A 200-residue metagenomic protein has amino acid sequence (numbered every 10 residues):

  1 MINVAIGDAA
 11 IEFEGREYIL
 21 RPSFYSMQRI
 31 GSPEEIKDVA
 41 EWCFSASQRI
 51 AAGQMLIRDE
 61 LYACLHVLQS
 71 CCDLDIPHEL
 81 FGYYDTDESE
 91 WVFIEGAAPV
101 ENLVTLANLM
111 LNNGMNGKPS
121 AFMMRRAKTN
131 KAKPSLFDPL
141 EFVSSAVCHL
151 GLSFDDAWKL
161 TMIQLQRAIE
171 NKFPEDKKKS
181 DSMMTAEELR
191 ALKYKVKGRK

Functional and structural regions predicted by a protein language model:
M1-K200: Charged interaction scaffolds used for protein-protein
